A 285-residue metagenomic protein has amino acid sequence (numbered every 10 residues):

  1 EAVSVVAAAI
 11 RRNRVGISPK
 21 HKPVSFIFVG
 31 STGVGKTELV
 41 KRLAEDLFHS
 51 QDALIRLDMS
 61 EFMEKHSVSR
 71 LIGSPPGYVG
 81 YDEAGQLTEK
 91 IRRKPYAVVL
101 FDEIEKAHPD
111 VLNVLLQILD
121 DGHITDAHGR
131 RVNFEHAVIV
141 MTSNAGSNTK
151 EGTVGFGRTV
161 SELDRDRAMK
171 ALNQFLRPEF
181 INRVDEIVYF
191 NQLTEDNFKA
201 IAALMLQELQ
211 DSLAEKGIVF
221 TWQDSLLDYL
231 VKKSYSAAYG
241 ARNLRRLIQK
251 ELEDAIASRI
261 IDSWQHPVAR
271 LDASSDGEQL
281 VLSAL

Functional and structural regions predicted by a protein language model:
E1-L285: AAA+ P-loop NTPase nucleotide-binding core of proteostasis motors
